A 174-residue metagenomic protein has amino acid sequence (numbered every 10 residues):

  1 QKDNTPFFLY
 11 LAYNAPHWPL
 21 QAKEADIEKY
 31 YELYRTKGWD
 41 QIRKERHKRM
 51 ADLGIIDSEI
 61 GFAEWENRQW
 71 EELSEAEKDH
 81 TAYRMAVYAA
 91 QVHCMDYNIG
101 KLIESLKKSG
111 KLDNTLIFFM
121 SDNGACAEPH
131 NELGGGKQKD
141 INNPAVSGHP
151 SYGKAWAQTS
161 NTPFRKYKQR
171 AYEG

Functional and structural regions predicted by a protein language model:
Q1-G174: Active-site-proximal cap/lid insertion segments
